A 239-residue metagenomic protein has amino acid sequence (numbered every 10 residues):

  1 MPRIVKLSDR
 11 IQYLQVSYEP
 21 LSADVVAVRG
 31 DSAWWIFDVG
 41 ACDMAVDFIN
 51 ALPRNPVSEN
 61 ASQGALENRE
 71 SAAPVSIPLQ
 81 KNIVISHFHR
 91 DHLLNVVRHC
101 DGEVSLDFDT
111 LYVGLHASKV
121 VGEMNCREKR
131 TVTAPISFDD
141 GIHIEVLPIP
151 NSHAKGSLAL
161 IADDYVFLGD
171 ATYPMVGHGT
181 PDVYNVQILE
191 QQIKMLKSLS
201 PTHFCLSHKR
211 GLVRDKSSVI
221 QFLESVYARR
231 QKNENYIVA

Functional and structural regions predicted by a protein language model:
P2-P53, L158-Y173: Conserved beta-strand hairpin/beta-sheet module of binuclear metal-dependent hydrolase folds, prominently
V16-S17, R127, P148-N151: Short Gly/Pro-enriched turn/cap motifs at secondary-structure boundaries
P20-S22, R130-V132, A154: Residues that act as N-cap/strand-start positions at coil-to-secondary-structure junctions
D24, D47-F48, N95, D215-V219: Residues at alpha-helix caps and immediate loop-helix transition turns in enzyme cores, especially N- and C-cap
W34-I36, A41-D43, H143, L147-A228: Metallo-beta-lactamase
D43-F138: Active-site HxH/HxHxD metal-binding segment of metal-dependent hydrolases
V238-A239: C-terminal regulatory/interaction regions
